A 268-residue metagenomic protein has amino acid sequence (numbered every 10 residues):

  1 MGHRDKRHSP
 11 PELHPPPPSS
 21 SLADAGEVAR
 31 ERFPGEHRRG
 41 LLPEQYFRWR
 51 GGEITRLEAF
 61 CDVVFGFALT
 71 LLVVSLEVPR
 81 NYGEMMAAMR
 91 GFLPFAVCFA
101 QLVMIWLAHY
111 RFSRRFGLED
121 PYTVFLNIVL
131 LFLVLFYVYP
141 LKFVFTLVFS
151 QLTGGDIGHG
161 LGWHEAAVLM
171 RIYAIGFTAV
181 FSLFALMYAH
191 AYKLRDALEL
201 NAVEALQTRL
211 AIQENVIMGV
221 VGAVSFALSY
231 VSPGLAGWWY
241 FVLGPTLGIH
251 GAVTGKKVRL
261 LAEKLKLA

Functional and structural regions predicted by a protein language model:
G2-A268: Multi-pass alpha-helical transmembrane bundle typical of ion/small-solute transporters and intramembrane aspartyl
